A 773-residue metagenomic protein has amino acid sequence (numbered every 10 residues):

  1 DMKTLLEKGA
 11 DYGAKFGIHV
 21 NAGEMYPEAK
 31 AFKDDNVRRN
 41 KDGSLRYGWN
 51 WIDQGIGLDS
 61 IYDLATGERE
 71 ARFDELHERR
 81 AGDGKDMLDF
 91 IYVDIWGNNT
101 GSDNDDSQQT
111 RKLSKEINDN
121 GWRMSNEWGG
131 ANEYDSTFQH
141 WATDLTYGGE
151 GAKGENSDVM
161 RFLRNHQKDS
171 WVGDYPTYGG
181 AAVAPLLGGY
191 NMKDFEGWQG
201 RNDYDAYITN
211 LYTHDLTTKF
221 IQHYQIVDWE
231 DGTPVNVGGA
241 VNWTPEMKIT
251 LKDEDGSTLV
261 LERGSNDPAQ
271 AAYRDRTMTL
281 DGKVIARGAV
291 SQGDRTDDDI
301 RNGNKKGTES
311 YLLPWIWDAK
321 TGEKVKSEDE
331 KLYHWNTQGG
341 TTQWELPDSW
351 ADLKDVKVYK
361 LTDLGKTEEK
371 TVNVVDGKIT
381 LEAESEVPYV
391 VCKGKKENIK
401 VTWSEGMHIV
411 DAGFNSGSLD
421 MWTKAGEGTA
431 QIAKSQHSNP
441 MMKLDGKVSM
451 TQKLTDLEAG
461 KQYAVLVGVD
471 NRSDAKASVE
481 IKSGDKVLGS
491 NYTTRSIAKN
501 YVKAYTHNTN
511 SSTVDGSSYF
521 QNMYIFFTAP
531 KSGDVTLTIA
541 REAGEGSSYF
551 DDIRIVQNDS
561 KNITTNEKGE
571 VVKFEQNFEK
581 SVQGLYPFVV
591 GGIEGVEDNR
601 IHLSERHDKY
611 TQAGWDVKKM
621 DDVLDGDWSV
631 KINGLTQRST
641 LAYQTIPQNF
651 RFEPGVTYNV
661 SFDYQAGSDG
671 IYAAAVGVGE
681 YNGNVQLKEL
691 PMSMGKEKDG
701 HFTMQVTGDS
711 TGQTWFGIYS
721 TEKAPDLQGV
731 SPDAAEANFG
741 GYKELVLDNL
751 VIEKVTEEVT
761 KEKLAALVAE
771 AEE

Functional and structural regions predicted by a protein language model:
A22-R80: Active-site-adjacent "subsite" loops/lids of carbohydrate-active enzymes
A65-L88, W96-S404, G670: Active-site-proximal substrate-binding groove within the catalytic cores of carbohydrate-active enzymes
G413-L444, V582-S629: Extracellular glycan-recognition surfaces and repeat-rich motifs
F414, V448-A477, M523-I525, L537 (+6 more regions): Extra-cytoplasmic beta-strand recognition segments
K443-E458, Y501-V502, Q612, I632-E653 (+1 more regions): Secreted extracellular polysaccharide-interacting domains
L488-S532, Y681-W715, Y719-P725: Extracellular carbohydrate recognition and processing domains and analogous Trp-centered ligand-binding platforms
S517-Y519, A540-N558, K723-K754: Extracellular carbohydrate recognition
E757-E773: Beta-rich interaction/scaffold domains
